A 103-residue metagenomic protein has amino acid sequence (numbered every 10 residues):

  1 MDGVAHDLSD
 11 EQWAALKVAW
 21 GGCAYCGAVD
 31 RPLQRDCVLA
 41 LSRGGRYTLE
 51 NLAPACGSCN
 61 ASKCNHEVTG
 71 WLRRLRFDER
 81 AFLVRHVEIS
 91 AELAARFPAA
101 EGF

Functional and structural regions predicted by a protein language model:
M1-G22, L83-P98: Short, charged surface segments at domain edges that flank catalytic/cofactor-binding sites
A5, D10-W13, L39, P54 (+4 more regions): Low-complexity, compositionally biased segments
G22-G57, K63-L75: Histidine-centered nuclease catalytic patch
G45-E50, A61-F103: Polybasic, low-complexity binding patches
